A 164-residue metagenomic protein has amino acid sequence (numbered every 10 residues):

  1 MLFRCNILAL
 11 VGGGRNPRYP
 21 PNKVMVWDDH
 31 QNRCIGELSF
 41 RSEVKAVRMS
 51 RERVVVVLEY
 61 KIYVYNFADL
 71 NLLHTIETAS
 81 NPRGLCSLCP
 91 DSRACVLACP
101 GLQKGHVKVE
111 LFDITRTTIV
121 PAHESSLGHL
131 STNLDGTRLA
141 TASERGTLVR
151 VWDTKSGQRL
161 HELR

Functional and structural regions predicted by a protein language model:
M1, I7, V11-H30: Beta-propeller domains
L2-R4, M49-R51, D91-R93, L134-D135: Residue-level detector of Asp-centered blade-edge/turn motifs that repeat once per structural unit in beta-propeller
N16-P21, V56, P100-G105, E144-R145: Short, solvent-exposed loop/turn segments at conserved positions within beta-propeller repeat blades
M25-R33, V64-A79, L102-L127, E144-H161: Per-blade loop-tip surfaces of WD-repeat and WD-like beta-propellers in eukaryotic adaptors/scaffolds
D29, G36-L38, E43-V44: Acidic, low-complexity cytosolic segments
S42-R48, S80-D91, S125-T132: Canonical WD40 repeat/beta-propeller blade segments in eukaryotic WD-repeat proteins
A46-L70: Hydrophobic alpha-helical hairpins/lids featuring a short glycine-rich hinge
